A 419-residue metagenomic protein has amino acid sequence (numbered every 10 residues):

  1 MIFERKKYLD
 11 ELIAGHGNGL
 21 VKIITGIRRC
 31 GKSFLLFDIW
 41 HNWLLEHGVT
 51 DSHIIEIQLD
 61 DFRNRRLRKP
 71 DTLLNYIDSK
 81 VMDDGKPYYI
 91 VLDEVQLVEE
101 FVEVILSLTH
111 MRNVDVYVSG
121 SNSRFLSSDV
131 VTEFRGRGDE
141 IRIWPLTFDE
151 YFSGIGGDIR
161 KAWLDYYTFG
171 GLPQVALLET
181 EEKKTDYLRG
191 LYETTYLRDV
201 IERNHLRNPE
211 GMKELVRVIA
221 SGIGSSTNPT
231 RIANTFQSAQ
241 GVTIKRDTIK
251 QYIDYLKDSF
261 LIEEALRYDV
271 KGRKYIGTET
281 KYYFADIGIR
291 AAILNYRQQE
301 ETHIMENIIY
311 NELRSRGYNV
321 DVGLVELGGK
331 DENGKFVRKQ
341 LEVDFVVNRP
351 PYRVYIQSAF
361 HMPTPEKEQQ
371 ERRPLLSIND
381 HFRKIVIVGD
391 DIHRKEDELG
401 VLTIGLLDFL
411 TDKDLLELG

Functional and structural regions predicted by a protein language model:
M1-I2, T25, F34, L45 (+3 more regions): A cross-kingdom feature that marks ATP-driven nucleic-acid transaction machinery
I2, D149-E326: Interdomain hinge/linker elements that couple catalytic modules in large macromolecular machines
I2-G19: Pre-Walker A adenine-sensing motif
G19-F37: Walker A/P-loop nucleotide-binding motif
L45-D61: Conserved catalytic segments around the Walker B and adjacent sensor/switch elements of P-loop NTPase domains
E56-K86: Short glycine-rich substrate-engagement loop in P-loop NTPases that contacts/grips substrate
D115-S121, R142: Structural recognition of the conserved hydrophobic beta-strand(s) that form the central parallel beta-sheet of P-loop
R124-E140, G154-G156: Short regulatory helix/loop adjacent to the ATP-binding pocket of P-loop NTPases
